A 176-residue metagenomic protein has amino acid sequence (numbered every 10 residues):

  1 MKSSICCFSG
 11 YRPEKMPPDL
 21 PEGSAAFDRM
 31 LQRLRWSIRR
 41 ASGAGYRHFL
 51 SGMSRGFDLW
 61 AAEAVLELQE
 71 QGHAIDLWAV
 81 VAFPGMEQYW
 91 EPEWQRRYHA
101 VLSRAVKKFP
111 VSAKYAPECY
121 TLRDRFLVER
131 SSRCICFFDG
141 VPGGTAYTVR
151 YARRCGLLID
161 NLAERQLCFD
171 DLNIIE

Functional and structural regions predicted by a protein language model:
M1-I175: Acidic/glycine-enriched connector segments
